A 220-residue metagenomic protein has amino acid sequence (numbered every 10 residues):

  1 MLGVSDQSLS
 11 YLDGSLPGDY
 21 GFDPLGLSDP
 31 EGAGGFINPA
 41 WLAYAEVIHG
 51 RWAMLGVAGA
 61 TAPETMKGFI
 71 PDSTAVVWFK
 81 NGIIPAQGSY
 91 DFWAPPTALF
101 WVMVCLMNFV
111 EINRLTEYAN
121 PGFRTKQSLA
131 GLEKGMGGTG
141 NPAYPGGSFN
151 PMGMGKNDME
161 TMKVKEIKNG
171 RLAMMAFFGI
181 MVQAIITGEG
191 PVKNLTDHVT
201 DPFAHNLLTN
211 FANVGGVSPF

Functional and structural regions predicted by a protein language model:
M1-F220: Alpha-helical transmembrane segments and their helix-helix packing motifs
